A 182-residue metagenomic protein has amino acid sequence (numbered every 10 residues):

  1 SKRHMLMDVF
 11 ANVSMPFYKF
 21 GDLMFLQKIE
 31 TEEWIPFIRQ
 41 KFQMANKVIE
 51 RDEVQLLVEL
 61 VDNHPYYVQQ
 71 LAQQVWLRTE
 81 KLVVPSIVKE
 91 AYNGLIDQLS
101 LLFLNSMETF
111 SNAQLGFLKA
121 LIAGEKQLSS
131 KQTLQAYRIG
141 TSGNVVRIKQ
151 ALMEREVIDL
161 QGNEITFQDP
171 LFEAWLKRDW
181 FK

Functional and structural regions predicted by a protein language model:
S1-H4: A short beta-strand-to-loop transition that corresponds to the Sensor-1 phosphate-sensing loop of AAA+ P-loop ATPases
M7-E59, K81-L82: Helix-loop-helix "sensor" segment of P-loop NTPases
V9-F10, I38, A72, G162 (+1 more regions): Short, flexible helix/strand-to-coil boundary loops that buttress conserved ligand/catalytic motifs in alpha/beta
L26, H64, D169: Short, conserved phosphate/pyrophosphate- and ester-handling motifs at nucleotide-, phospho-/glycolipid
R39-L102, G162: Amphipathic alpha-helical "lid/sensor" segments that cap RecA-like P-loop NTPase cores
L101-K182: C-terminal leucine-rich, beta-strand-based interaction scaffolds used for sensing/assembly
